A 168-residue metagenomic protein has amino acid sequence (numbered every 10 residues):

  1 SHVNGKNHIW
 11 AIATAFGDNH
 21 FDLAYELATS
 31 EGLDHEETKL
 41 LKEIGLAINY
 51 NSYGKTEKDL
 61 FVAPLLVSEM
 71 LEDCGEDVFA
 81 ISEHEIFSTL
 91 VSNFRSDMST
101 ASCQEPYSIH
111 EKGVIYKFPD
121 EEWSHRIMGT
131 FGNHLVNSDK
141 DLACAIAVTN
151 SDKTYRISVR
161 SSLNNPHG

Functional and structural regions predicted by a protein language model:
S1-E111, P119-E121: A structured phosphate/pyrophosphate-recognition subdomain
Y25-T29, V114-G168: Glycine-rich, acidic loop segments that terminate in or are immediately followed by a histidine
